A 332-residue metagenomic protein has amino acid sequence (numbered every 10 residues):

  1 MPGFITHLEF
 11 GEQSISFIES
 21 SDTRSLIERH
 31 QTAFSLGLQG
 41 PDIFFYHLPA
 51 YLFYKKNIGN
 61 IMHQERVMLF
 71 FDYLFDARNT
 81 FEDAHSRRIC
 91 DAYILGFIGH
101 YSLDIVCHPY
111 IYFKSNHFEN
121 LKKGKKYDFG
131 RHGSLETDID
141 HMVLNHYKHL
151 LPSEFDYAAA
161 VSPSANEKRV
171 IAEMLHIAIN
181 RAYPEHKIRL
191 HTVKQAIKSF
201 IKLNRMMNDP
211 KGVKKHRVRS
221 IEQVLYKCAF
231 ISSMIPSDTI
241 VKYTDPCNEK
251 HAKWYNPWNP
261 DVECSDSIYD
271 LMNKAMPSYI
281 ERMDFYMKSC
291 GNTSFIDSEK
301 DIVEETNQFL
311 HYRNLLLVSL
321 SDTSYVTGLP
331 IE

Functional and structural regions predicted by a protein language model:
M1-G96, Y101-E332: N-terminal leader/auxiliary helical segments
